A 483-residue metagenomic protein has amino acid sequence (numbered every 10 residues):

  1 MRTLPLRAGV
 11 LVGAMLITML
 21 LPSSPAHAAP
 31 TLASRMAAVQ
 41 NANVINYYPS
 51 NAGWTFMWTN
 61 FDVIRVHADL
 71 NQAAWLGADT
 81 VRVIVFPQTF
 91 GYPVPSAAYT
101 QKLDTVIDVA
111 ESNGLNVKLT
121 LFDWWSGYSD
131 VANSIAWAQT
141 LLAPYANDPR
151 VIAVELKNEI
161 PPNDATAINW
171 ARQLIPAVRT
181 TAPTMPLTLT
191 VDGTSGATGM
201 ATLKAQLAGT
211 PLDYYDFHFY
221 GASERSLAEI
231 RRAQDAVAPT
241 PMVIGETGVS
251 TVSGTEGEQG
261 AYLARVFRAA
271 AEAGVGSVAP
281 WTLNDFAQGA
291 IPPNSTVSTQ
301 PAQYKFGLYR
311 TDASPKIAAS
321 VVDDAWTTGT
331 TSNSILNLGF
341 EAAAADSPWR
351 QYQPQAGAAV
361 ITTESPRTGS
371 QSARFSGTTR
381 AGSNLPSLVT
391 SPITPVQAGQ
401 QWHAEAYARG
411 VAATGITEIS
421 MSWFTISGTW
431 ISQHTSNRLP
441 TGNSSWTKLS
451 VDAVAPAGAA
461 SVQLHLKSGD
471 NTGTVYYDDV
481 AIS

Functional and structural regions predicted by a protein language model:
M1-A28: Secretory targeting and sorting signals
P30-L212: Active-site mouth of glycoside hydrolases
N41, S50-M57, Q288-G289, I317 (+2 more regions): Short, solvent-exposed loop/turn elements at domain surfaces
D79, G114-N116, P186, P241 (+3 more regions): Residue-level detector of anion-binding/catalytic polar loops
A143, R150, I160-G276, T282 (+1 more regions): Extracellular glycoside hydrolase catalytic/binding regions
F267-G339: Aromatic- and carboxylate-lined catalytic core of secreted/periplasmic carbohydrate-active enzymes
T327-S483: Extracellular and organelle-lumenal recognition/adhesion modules and their flexible linkers in secreted
